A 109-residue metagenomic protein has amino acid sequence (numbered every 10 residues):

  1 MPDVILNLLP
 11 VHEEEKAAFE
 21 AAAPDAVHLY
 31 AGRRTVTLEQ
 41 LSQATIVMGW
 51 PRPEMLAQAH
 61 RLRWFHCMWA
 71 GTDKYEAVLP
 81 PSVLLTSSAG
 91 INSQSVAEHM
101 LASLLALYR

Functional and structural regions predicted by a protein language model:
M1-A44: N-terminal glycine-/charge-rich "phosphate-binding" loop or analogous flexible N-terminal tail
Q43-R109: Phosphate/diphosphate ligand-binding glycine-rich loop within oxidoreductases
